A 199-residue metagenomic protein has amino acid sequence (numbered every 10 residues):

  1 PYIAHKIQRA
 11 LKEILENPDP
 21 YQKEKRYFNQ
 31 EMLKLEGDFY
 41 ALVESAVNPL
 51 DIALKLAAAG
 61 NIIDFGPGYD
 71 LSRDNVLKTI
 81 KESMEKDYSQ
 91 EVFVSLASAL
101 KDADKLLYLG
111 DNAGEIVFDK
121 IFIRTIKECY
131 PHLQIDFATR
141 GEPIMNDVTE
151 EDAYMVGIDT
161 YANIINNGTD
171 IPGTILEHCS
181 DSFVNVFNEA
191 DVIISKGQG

Functional and structural regions predicted by a protein language model:
P1-A103: Electropositive, gly/pro-rich neighborhoods at or near active sites that engage anionic ligands
E82-Y88, T169-L176: Short, flexible loop segments at the rims of nucleotide/cofactor-binding pockets, characterized by
K86-R140: N-terminal active-site beta-alpha-beta segment that forms phosphate/nucleotide-binding and substrate-recognition loops
A103, Y161-A162, A190: Short, well-ordered alpha-helix to beta-strand connector turns
F118-N167, I175: Redox- and metal-dependent alpha/beta enzyme cores, enriched for Fe-S-associated oxidoreductases and cofactor-handling
D170-G199: Glycine-rich phosphate-binding loop
